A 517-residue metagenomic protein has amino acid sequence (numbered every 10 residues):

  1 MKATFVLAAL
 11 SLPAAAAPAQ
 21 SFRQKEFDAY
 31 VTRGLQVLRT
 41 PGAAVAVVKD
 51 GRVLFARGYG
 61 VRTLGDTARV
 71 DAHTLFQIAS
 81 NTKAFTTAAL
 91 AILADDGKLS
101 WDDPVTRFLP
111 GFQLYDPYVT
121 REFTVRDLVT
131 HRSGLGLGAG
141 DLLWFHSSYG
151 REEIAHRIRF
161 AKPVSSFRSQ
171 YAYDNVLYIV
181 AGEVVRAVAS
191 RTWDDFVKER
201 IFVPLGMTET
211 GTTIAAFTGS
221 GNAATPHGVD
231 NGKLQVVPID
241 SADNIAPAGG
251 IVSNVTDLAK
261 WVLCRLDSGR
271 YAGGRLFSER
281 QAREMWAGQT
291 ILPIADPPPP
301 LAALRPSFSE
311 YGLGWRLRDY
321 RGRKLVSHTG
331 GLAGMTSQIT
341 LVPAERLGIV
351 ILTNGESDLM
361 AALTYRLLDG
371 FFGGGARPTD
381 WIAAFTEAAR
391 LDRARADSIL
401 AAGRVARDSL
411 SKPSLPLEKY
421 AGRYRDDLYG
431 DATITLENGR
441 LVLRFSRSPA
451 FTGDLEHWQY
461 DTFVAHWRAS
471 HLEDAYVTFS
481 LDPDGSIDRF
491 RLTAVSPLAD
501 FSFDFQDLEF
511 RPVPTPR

Functional and structural regions predicted by a protein language model:
T4-A14: Bacterial N-terminal signal peptides
A15-A19: Sec/Tat signal peptide C-region and signal peptidase I cleavage site
Q20-A56, L142, H156, R186-E199 (+2 more regions): Catalytic loop of the DD-peptidase/beta-lactamase superfamily, centered on the K-T-G motif and neighboring
V37, V61-N175, G182, A189-D195 (+5 more regions): Active-site-proximal loop and beta-strand segments within enzyme catalytic domains
T124, L177, N254-D257: An acidic site on a long C-lobe helix of protein kinase domains
N175-V176, L359: Short acidic alpha-helix initiation/capping motifs at coil-to-helix transition points, especially at protein N-termini
